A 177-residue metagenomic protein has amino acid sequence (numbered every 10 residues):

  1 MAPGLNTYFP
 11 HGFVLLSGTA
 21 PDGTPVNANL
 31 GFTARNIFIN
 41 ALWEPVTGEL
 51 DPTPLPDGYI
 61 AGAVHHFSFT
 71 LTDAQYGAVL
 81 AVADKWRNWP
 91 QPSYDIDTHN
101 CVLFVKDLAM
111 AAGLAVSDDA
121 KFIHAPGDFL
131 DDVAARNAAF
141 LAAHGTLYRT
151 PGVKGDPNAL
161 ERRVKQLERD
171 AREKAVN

Functional and structural regions predicted by a protein language model:
M1-V64: Glycine-rich catalytic cores of cysteine/serine-nucleophile enzymes that process amide/ester linkages in cell-envelope
A2-G4, G62-T72, R87-D95: Second-shell loop/turn segments in exported
F9, A63, F67, Q75-V82 (+3 more regions): Stable alpha-helical elements in mature extracytoplasmic
T47-G48, A83-K85: A short, hydrophobic/aromatic-rich structural module that often spans a beta strand with its adjoining loop
D51-L55, D73-V79: Short hydrophobic/aromatic-rich motifs at helix boundaries and adjacent loops
A61-G62, A74-A78, G113-V116, A143-H144: A general structural signal for short secondary-structure boundary/capping elements
D84-N177: Activation targets extended, charge/polar-rich intrinsically disordered C-terminal tails
